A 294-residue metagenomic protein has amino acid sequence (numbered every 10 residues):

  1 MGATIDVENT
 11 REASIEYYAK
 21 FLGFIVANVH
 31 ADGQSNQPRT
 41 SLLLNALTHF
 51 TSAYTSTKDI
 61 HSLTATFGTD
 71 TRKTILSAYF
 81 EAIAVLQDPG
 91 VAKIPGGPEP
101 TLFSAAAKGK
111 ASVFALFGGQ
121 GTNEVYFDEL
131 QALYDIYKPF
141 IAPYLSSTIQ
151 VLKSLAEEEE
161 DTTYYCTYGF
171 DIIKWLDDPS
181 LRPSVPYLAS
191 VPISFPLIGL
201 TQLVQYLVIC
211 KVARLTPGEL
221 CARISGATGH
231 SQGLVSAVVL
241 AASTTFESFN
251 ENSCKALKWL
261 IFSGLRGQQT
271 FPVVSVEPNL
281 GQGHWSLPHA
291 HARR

Functional and structural regions predicted by a protein language model:
G2-T122, P217, S225: Short, low-complexity connector segments at domain boundaries
A13-S14, A31-R39, S56-D59, T122-E124 (+5 more regions): Alpha-helix capping and helix-coil boundary motifs
K20, K58, K73, K93 (+7 more regions): Context-gated lysine
N28-G68, L152-P192, H284: Acyltransferase loading domain of fatty acid and polyketide assembly lines
T66-F80, E124-D135, V185, A189 (+1 more regions): Short, charge-rich amphipathic segments
G90, L102-T228, S243-T244: Helix-rich "cap/lid" substructures immediately adjacent to catalytic or cofactor-binding pockets
T216, L240-R294: Alpha/beta catalytic cores of group-transfer enzymes, especially the acyltransferase/condensing modules of polyketide
G229-V239: Glycine-rich nucleophile elbow surrounding the catalytic serine of serine-hydrolase chemistry
